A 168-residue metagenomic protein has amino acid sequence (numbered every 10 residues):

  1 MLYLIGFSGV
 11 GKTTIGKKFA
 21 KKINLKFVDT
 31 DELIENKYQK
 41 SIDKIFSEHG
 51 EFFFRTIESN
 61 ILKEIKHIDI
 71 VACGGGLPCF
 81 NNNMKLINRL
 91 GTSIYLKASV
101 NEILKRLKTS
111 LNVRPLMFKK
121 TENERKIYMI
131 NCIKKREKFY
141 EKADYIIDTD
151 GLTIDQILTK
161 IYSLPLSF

Functional and structural regions predicted by a protein language model:
L4: Hydrophobic anchor at the beta1->P-loop junction of P-loop NTPases
F7: P-loop (Walker A) phosphate-binding loop of NTP-binding proteins
V10: ATP-binding Walker
T13: Walker A/P-loop
K22, K134-F168: NTP-dependent small-molecule kinase module
E32-N88, V113: ATP-dependent small-molecule kinase phosphotransfer cores that center on conserved nucleotide phosphate-binding segments
L90-E137: A glycine- and Lys/Arg-enriched "phosphate-lid" helix/loop adjacent to the NTP-binding pocket of small-molecule kinases
